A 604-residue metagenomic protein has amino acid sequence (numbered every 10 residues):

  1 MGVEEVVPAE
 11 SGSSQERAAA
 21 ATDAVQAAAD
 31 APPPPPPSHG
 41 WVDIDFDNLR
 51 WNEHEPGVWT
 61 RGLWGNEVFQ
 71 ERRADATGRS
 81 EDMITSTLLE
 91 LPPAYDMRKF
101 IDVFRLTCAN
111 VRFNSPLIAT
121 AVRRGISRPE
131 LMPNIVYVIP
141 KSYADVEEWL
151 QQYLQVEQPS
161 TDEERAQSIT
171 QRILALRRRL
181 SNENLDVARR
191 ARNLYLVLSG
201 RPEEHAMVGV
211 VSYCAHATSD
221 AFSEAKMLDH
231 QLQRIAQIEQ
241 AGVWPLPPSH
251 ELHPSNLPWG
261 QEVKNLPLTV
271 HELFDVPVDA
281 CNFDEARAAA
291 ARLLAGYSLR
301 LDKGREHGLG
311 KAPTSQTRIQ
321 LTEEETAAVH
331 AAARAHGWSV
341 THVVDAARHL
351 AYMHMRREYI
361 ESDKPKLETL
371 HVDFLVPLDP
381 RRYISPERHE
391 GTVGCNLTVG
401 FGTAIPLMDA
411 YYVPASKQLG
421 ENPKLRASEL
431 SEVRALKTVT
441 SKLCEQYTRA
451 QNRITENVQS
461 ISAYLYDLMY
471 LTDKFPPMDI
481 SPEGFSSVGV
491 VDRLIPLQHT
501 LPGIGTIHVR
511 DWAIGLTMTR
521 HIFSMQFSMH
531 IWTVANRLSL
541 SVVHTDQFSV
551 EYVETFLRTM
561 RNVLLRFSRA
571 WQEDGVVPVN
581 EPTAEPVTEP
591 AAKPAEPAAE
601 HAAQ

Functional and structural regions predicted by a protein language model:
G2-P8, G12, E16-V197, Y213 (+4 more regions): Acyl-thioester-dependent acyl-group transfer interface
F104, V340-H349: Short amphipathic alpha-helical segments
R112, S219, L232-Q240, R334 (+2 more regions): Hydrophobic/aromatic-lined pockets within catalytic cores
L176, V187-K264, V553, R558-L565: Active-site-proximal acidic secondary-structure segment that organizes catalysis
A241-S298: Secretion/export-associated helical scaffolds and adjacent low-complexity Pro/Gly/Ser/Thr-rich regions
V276-W338: Flexible, P/S/T/G-rich "lid" or insertion loops adjacent to the active sites of thioester-utilizing
V577, E581, E585, E589 (+3 more regions): Intrinsically disordered, low-complexity segments used as extracellular stalks/linkers and nuclear/regulatory IDRs
